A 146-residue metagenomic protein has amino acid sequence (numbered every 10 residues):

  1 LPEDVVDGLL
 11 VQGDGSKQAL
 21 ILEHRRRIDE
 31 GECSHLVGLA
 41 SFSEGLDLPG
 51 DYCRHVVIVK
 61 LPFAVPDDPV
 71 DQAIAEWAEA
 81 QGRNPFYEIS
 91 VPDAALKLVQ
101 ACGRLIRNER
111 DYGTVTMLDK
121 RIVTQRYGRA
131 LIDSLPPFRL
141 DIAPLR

Functional and structural regions predicted by a protein language model:
L1-R146: ASCE RecA-like P-loop NTPase motor cores that couple ATP hydrolysis to mechanical translocation on nucleic acids
